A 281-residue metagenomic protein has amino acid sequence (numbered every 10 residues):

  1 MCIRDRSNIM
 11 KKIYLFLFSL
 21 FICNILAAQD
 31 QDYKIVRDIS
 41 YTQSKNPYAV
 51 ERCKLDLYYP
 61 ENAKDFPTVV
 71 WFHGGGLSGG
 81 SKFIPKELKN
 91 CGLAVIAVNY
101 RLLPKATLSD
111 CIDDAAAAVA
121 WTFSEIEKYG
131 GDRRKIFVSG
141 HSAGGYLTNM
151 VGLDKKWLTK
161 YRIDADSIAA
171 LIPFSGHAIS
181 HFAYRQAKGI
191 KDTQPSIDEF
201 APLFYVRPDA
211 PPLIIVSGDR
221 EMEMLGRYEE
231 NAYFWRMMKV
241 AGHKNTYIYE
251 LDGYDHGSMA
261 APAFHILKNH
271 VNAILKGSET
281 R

Functional and structural regions predicted by a protein language model:
M1-I3, A28: Short, small-residue-biased leader/transition segments that mark boundaries at the very start of proteins
Q29-A63: N-terminal cap/lid segment of alpha/beta-hydrolase-fold proteins
D65-G74: Short beta-strand element of the alpha/beta-hydrolase
S81-V98: Short amphipathic alpha-helix adjacent to the substrate-entry channel of hydrolases
T107-E127: Alpha/beta-hydrolase active-site loop
F123-Q186, D198: Primarily recognizes the serine-hydrolase "nucleophile elbow" in alpha/beta-hydrolase and SGNH/GDSL folds
R162-A170, G176-F182, T193-A232, R236 (+1 more regions): The feature captures the conserved acid-bearing segment of alpha/beta-hydrolase catalytic domains
V216, A232, K239-R281: C-terminal catalytic histidine-bearing segment of alpha/beta-hydrolase fold enzymes
